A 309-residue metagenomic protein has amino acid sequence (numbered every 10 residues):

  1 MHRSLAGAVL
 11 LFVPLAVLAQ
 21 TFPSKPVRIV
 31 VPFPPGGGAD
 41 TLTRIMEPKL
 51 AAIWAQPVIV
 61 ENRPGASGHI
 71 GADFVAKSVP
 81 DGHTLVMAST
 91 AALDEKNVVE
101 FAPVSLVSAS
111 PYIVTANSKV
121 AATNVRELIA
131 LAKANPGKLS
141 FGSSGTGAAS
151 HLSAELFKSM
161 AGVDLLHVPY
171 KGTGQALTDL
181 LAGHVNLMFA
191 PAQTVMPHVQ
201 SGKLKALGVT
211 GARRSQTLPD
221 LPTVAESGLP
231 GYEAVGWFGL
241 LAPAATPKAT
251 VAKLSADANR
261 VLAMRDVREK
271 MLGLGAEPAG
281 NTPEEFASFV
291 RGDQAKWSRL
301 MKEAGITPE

Functional and structural regions predicted by a protein language model:
M1-V9: Bacterial N-terminal signal peptides that target proteins for export
A19-F101, K138, T146, G162-F189 (+3 more regions): N-terminal (or domain-start) structured segment
S24-P26, M160-V163, Q200, T223-E226 (+1 more regions): An extracytoplasmic/periplasmic, membrane-proximal ligand-sensing/linker region
K77-H83, L93-Q175, V224, W237-K270: Hinge/capping helix and adjacent helix->loop/strand transition within the periplasmic-binding protein
A91-K96, K158-M160, L187-L221, S298: A ligand-binding cleft/hinge motif common to bilobed small-molecule-binding domains
